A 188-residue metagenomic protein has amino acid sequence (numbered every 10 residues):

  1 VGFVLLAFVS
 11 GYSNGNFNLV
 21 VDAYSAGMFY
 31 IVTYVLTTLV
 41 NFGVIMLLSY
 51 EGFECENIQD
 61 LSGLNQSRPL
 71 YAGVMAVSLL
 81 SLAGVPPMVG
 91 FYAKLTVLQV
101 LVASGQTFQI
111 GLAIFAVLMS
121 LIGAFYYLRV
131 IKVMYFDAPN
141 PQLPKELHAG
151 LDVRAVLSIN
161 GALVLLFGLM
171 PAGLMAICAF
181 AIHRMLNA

Functional and structural regions predicted by a protein language model:
V1-A188: Alpha-helical transmembrane segments of multi-pass membrane proteins predominantly involved in bioenergetics
